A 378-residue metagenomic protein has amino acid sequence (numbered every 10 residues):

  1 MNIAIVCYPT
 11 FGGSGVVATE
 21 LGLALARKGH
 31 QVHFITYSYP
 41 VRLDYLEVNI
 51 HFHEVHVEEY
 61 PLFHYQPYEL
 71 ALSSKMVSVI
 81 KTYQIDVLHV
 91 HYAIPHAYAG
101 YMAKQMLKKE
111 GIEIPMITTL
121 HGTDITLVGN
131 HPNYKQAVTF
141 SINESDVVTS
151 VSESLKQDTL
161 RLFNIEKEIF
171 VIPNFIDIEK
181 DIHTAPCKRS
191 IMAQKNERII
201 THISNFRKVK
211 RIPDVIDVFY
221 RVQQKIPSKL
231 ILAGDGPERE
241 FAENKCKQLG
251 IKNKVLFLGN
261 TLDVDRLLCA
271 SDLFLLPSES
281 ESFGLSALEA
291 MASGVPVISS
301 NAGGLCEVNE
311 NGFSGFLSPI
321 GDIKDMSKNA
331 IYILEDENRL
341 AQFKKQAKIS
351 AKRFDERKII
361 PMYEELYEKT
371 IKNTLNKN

Functional and structural regions predicted by a protein language model:
C7-F11, L23-Y68: N-terminal strand-loop element at the rim of the active site of nucleotide-sugar-dependent glycosyltransferases
S154, F175: Carbohydrate-associated surface elements
A193-F219, I231: Conserved donor-binding/catalytic core segment of Leloir-type glycosyltransferases
E243-G259: Nucleotide-activated donor-binding/catalytic signature segment of Leloir-type glycosyltransferases, i.e., the conserved
N260, E279: Aromatic "clamp/platform" in nucleotide-sugar-dependent glycosyltransferases that forms part of the donor/acceptor
P296-S299, N309: Short hydrophobic beta-strand element within catalytic cores of glycosyltransferases and related nucleotide-activated
N311-G312, F316-I323, Y332-E337: Conserved acidic donor-binding segment of nucleotide-sugar-dependent glycosyltransferases
D325, Y332, R339-R353, M362-E365: A short, well-ordered alpha-helix in the C-terminal region of glycosyltransferases
